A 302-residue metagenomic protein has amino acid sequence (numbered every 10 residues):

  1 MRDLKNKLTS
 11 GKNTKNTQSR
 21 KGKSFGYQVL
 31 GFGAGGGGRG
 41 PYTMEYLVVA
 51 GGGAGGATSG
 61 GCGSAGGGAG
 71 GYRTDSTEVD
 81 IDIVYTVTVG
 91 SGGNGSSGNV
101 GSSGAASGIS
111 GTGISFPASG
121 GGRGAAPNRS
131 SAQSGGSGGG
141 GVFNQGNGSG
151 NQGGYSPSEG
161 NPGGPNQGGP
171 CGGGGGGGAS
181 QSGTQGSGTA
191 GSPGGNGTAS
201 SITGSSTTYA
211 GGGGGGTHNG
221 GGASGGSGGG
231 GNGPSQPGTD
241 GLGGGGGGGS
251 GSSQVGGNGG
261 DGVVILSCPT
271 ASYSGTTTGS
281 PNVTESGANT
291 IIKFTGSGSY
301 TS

Functional and structural regions predicted by a protein language model:
R2-S302: Low-complexity, glycine/proline-biased repetitive segments and flexible coils/loops
